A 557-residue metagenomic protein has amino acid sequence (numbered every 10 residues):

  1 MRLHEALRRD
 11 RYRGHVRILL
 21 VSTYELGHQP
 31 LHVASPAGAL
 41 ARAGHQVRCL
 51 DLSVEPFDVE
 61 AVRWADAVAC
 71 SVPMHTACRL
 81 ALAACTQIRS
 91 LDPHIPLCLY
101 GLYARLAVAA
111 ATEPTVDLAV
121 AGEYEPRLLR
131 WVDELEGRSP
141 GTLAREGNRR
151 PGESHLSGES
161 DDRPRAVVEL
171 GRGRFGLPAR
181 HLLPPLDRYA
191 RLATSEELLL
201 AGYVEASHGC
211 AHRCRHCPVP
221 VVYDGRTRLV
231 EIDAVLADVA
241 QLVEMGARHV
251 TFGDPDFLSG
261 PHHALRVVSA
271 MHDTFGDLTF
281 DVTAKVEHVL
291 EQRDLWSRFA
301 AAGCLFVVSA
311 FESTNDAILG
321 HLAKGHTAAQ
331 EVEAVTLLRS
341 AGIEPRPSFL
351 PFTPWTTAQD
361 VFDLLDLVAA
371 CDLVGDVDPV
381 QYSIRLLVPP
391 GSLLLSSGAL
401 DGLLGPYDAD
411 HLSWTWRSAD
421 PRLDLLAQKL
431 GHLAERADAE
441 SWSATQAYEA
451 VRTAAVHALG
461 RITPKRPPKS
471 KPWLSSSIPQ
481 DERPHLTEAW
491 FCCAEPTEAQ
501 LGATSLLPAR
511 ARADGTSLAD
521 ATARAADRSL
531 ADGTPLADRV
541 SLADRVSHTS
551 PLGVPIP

Functional and structural regions predicted by a protein language model:
M1-V21, A41-R42, Q46-C49, A61-C70 (+8 more regions): Radical SAM enzyme core and accessory elements
R2-L236, A240, E244: Acidic, low-complexity intrinsically disordered segments
T23, L52, L102, P255 (+2 more regions): Cofactor-binding loop segments of dinucleotide-utilizing enzymes, especially the Rossmann-like FAD- and NAD(P)+-binding
H32-V33, A61, L80-A84, E231 (+4 more regions): Residues at alpha-helix caps and immediate loop-helix transition turns in enzyme cores, especially N- and C-cap
L40, A84-D92, V267, M271 (+3 more regions): Hydrophobic positions in alpha-helices of CheY-like receiver
P184-E344: Radical SAM [4Fe-4S] cluster-binding motif and immediate context
P261, H272-A454: A structural motif corresponding to the C-terminal lobe/cap of the Radical SAM core domain
